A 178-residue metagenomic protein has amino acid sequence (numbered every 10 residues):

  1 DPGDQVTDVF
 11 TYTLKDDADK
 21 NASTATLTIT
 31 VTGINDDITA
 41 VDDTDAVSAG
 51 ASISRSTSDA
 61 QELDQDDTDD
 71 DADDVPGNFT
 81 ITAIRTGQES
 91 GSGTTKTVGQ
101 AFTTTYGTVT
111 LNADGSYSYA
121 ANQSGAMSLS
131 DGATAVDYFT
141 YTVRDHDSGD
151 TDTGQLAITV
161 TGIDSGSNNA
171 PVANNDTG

Functional and structural regions predicted by a protein language model:
D1-G33, T97-D164: Acidic, turn/loop-rich segments in luminal/extracellular domains of secretory-pathway and cell-surface proteins
D37-F102, S167-G178: Extracellular ectodomain surface segments
